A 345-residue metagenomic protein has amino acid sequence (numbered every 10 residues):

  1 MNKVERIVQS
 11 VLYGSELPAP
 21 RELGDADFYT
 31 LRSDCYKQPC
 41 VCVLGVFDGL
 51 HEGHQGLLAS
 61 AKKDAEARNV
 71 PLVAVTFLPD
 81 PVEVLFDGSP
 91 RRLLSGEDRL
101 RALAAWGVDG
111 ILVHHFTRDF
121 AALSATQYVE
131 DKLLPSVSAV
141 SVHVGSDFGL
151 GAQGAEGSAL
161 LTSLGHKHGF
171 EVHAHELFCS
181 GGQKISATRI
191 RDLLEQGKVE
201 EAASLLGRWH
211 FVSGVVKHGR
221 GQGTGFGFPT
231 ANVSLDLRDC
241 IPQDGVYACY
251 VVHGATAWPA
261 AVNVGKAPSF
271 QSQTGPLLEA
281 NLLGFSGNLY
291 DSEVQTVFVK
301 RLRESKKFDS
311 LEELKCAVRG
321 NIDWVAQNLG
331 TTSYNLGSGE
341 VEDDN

Functional and structural regions predicted by a protein language model:
M1-K3, I7, G219-N345: Phosphate/ribose-recognition catalytic cores of enzymes acting on nucleotide-derived substrates
M1-V41: Positively charged, low-complexity intrinsically disordered leader regions
N2, D119-P229, D309-K315, L336-G339: Classical nucleotidyltransferase
L31-S95: N-terminal catalytic cores of NTP/NDP-binding nucleotidyl/phosphoryl-transfer enzymes
R91-L100, A122-V129: Glycine-rich, highly charged phosphate/nucleotide-binding loops
G96-V113: A glycine-rich helix N-cap at a beta->alpha junction
